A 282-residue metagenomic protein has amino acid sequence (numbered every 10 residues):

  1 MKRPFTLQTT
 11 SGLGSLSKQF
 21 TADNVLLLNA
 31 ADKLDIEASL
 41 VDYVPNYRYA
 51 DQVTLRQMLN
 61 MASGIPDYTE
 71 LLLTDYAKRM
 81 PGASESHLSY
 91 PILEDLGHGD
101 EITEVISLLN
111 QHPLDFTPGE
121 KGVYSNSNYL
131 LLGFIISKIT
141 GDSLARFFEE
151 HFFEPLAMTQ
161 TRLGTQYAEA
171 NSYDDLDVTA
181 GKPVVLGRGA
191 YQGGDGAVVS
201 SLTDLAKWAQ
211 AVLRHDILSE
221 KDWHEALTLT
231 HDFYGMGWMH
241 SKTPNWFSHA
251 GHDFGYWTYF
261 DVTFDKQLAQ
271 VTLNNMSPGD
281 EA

Functional and structural regions predicted by a protein language model:
M1-L13, L26, K33-D35: Short, conserved catalytic-motif segment at the N-terminal edge
M1-P4, H98-G99, G237-M239, D261 (+1 more regions): A short, well-structured edge-of-sheet supersecondary motif
S11-G14, G122-Y124: Catalytic tyrosine of NAD(P)H-dependent dehydrogenase/reductases that use a Tyr as the general acid/base
T21: Active/ligand-binding-proximal structured segments within catalytic/core domains that scaffold catalytic residues
N24, Y259-S277: Short, well-ordered beta-strand elements
D35-A50, P155-L156: Short, glycine/proline-biased beta-turn/loop segments that scaffold the active-site neighborhood
D51-F254, T258-Y259: Short, surface-exposed loop or secondary-structure junction motifs that flank catalytic or metal-binding residues
K242-P244, P278-A282: Short, gly/Ser/Thr-rich active-site loops of penicillin-recognizing serine hydrolases
